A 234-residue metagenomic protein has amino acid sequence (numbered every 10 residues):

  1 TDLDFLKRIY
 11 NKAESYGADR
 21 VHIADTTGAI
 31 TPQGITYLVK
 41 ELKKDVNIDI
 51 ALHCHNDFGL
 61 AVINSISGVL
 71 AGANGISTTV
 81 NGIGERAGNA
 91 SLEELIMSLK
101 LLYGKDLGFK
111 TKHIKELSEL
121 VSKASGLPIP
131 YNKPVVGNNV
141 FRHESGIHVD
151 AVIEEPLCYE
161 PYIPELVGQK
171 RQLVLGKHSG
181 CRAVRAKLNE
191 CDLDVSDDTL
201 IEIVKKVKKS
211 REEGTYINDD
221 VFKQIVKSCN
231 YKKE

Functional and structural regions predicted by a protein language model:
T1, A24-G28, H53-G59, N81: Active-site beta-loop-alpha junctions enriched in small/polar residues
T1-I48, I66-A73: Alpha/beta enzyme core
L3, K7, A29-T36, F58-V62 (+7 more regions): Conserved structured core elements
K7-N11, T36-K43, I63-L70, S77 (+4 more regions): Predominant activation on well-ordered alpha-helical scaffold segments within soluble catalytic domains
R20-H22, A51-H53, G75-T79, G108 (+2 more regions): Structured core elements
I23-D25, A71-G88: Glycine-rich phosphate-binding active-site loops on the catalytic face of alpha/beta enzymes
G84-K110: C-terminal helical cap(s) of enzyme catalytic domains, especially alpha/beta-barrels
Y103-E234: A mid-to-C-terminal "edge-of-domain" accessory segment
